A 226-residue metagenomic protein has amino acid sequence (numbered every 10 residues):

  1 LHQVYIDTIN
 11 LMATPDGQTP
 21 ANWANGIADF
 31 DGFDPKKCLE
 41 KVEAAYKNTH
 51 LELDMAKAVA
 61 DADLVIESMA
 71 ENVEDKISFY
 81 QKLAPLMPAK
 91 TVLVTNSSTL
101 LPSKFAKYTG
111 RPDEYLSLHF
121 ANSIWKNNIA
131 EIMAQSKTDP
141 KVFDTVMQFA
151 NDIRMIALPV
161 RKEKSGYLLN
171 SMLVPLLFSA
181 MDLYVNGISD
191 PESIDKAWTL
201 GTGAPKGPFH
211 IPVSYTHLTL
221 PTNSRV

Functional and structural regions predicted by a protein language model:
L1, L83, P102-A106, V226: Hydrophobic packing residues within well-ordered alpha-helices of enzyme cores
L1-I27: NAD(P)+-binding Rossmann beta1-loop-alpha1 motif at the extreme N-terminus of oxidoreductases
I6, N10, P88, G110 (+3 more regions): Generic secondary-structure signature for well-ordered alpha-helical cores
G17-M87, V92: Rossmann-like NAD(P)-binding element
M69, V92-K162, N170: Rossmann-fold dinucleotide-binding core
Y167, L173-S214: Active-site-lining helix/loop region of Rossmann-like oxidoreductase modules
T216-T222: Conserved small/polar residues in nucleotide/adenosyl-binding loops
